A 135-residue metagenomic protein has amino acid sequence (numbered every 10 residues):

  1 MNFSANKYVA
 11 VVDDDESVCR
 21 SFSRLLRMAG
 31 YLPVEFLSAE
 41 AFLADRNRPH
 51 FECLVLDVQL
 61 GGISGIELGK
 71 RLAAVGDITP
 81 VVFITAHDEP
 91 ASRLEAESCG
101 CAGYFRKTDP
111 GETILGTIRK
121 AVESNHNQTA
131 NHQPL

Functional and structural regions predicted by a protein language model:
M1-A10, E16-S23, E112-L135: Non-catalytic signal-transmission and effector/linker regions of two-component phosphorelay proteins
C19, G61, E89: The feature encodes the CheY-like receiver
E35, L60-I63, S98: Residue-level signal for the "D+5" position in two-component response regulator receiver
E35-C53: Acidic, metal-coordinating helix/loop segments flanking the phosphotransfer/catalytic sites of two-component signaling
L37-S38, S64-L68: Acidic catalytic/metal-coordinating carboxylates
A44, I66-D77: Short amphipathic alpha-helix used as the core "switch/output" element in two-component signaling
E67, D88-G103, D109: Alpha4 helix (beta4-alpha4-beta5 surface) of REC/receiver domains from two-component response regulators
